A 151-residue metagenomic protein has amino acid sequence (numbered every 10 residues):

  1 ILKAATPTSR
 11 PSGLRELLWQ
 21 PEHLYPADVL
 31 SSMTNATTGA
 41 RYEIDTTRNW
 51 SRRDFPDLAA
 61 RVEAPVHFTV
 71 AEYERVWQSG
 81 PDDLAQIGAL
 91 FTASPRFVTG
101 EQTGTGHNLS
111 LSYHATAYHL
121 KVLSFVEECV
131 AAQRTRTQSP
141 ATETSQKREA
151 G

Functional and structural regions predicted by a protein language model:
I1-G80: Alpha/beta-hydrolase
S31-N35, F91-T99, S139: N-proximal short alpha-helices
D54-D57, S94, A117: Generic structural microfeature
P56-A59, I87-G88, L123: Short amphipathic alpha-helical segments and helix-helix/interface helices
A59, F91, V126-V130: Hydrophobic, Leu/Ile/Phe/Ala-enriched alpha-helical segments that form helix-helix packing faces
E72-T105: Conserved loop-alpha-helix segment in the C-terminal half of the alpha/beta-hydrolase fold that carries the catalytic
R96-G151: Catalytic active-site module of serine/aspartate enzymes centered on a nucleophile-bearing elbow/loop
